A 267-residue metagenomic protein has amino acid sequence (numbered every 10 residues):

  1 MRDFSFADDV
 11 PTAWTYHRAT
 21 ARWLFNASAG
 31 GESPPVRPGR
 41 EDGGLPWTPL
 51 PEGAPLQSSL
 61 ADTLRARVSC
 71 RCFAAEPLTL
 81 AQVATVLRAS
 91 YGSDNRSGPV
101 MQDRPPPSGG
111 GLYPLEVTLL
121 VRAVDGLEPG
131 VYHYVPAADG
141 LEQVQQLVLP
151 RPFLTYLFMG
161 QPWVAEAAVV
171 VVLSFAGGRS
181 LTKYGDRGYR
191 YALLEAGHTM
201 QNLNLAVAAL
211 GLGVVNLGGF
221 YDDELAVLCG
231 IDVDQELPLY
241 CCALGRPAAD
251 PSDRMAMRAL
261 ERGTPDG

Functional and structural regions predicted by a protein language model:
M1-G178, A196, G219-G267: N-terminal accessory segments that position/regulate proteins before the catalytic core
R179-K183: Short acidic/His/Gly/Ser-rich catalytic and metal-binding motifs that mark active-site loops of diverse hydrolases
D186-E195: Short pre-catalytic strand/loop immediately N-terminal to key active-site residues, enriched for Gly-Thr
M200: C-terminal substrate/ligand-recognition segments
G211: Structured binding elements
